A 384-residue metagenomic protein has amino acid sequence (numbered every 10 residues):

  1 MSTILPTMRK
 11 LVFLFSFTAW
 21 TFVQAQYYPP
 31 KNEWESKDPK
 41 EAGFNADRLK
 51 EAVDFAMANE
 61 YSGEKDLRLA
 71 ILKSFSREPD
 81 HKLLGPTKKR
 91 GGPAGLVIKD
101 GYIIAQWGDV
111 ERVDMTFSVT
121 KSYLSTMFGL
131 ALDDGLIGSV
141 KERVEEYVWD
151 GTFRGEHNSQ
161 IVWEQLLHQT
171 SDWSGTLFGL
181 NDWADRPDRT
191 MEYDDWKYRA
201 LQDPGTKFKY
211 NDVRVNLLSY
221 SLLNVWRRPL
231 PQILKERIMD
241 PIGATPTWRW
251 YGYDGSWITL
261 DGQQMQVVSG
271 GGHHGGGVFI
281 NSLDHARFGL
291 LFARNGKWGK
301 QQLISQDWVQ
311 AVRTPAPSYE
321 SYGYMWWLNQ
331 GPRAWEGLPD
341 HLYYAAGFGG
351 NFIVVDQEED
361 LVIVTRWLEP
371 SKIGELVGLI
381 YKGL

Functional and structural regions predicted by a protein language model:
F15-A25: Hydrophobic h-region of N-terminal signal peptides that target proteins for export in Gram-negative bacteria
V23-D109, D134-I137, N224, K382-L384: N-terminal leader/targeting segments and the immediately adjacent pre-domain N-terminus
W34-K37, M57, Y61-G85, M115-T116 (+2 more regions): Active-site-proximal loop and beta-strand segments within enzyme catalytic domains
N45, G101, M115-V140, L166 (+3 more regions): Active-site SXXK
I103-G108, R112, T176-Y253: Catalytic-site signature segments of enzymes, centered on catalytic residues
S122, R214-S221, G276-K297, N351-W367: Active-site-proximal alpha-helical segments within enzyme catalytic domains
D134-D172, W226-G275: Active-site helix/loop module of the DD-peptidase/beta-lactamase fold, centered on the serine-lysine SxxK catalytic
Y251, S256-G272, G276, T314-V362: Active-site Gly/Thr loop motif
